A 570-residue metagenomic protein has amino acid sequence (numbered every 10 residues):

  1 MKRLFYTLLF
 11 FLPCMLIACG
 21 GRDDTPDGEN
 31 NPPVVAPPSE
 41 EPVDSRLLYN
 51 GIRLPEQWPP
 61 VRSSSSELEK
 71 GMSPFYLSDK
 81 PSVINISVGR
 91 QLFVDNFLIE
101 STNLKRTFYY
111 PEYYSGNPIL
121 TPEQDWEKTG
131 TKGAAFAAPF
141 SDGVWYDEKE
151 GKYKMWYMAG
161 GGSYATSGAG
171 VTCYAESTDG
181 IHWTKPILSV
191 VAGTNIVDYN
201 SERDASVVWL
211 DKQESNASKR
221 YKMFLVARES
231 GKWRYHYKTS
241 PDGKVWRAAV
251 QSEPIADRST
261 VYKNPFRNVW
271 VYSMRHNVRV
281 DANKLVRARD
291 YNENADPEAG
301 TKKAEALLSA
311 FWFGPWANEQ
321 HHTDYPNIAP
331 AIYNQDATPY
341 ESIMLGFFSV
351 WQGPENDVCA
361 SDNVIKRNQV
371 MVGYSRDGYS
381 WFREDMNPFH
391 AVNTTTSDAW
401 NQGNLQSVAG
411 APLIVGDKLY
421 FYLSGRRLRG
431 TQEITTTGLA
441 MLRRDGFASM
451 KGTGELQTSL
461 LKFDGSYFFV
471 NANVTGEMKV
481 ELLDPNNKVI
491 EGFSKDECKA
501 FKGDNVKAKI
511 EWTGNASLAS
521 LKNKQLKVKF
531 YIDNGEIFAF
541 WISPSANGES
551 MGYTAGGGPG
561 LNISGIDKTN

Functional and structural regions predicted by a protein language model:
M1-L4: Positively charged n-region of N-terminal signal peptides that target proteins for export
Y6-T7, P26: General helical structural elements
T7-M15: Bacterial N-terminal signal peptides
M15-S39: Bacterial Sec-dependent N-terminal signal peptides
N31-N570: Carbohydrate-active catalytic/glycan-binding domains of CAZyme proteins, especially the secreted or lumenal ectodomains
